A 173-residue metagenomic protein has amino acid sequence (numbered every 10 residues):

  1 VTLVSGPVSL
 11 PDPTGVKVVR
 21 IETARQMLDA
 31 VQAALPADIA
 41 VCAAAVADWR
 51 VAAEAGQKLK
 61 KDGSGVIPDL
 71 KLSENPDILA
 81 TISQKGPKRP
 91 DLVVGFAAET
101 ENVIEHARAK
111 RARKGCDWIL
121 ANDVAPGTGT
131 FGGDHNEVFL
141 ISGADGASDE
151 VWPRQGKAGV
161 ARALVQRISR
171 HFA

Functional and structural regions predicted by a protein language model:
V1-A173: A cross-family phosphate/adenosyl-ligand binding-site feature
